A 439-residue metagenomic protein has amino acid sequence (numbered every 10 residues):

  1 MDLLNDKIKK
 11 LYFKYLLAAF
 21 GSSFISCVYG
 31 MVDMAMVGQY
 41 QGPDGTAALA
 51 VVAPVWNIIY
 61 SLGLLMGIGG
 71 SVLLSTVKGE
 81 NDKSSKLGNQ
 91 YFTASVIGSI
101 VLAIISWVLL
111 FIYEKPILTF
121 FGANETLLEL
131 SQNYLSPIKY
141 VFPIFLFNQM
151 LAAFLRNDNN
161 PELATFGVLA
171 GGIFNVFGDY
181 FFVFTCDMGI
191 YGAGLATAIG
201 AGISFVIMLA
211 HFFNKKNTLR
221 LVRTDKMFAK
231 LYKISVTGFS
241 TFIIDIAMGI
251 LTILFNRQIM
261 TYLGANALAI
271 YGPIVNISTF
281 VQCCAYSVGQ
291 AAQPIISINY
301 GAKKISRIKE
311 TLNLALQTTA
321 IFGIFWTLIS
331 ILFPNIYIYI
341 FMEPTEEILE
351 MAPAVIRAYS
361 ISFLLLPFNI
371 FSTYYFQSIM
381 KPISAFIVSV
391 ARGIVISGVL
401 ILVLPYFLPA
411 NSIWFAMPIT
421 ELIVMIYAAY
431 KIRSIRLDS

Functional and structural regions predicted by a protein language model:
M1-L16, L74-P143, T185-F239, I296-S362 (+1 more regions): Short alpha-helical transmembrane segments in multi-pass integral membrane proteins
L3-Y40, P54-G69, I100-I104, F142 (+3 more regions): N-terminal transmembrane alpha-helices
K14-D33, P137, N148, G171 (+4 more regions): Transmembrane helical elements of multi-pass membrane transporters/channels
A19, S23, A35, V72 (+15 more regions): Transmembrane alpha-helix boundary and packing residues in multipass membrane permease domains and related
V28-A47, L118-E125, F181-M188, G249-N276 (+4 more regions): Helix-terminus/linker motif at the lipid-water interface of multi-pass membrane proteins
T46-V108, F145-A164, I270-L328, L332-P334 (+2 more regions): Small-residue-rich hydrophobic transmembrane alpha-helices
P137-R156, A164-N175, A193-M208, G289 (+3 more regions): Short runs within selected transmembrane alpha-helices of multi-pass transporters and secretion channels
V395-P405: Transmembrane alpha-helical segments of integral membrane proteins
